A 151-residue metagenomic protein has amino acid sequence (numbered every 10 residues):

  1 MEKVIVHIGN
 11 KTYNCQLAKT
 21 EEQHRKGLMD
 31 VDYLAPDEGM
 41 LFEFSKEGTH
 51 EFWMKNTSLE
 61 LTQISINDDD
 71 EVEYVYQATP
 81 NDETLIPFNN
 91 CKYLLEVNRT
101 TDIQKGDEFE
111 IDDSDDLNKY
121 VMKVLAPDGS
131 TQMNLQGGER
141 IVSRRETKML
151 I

Functional and structural regions predicted by a protein language model:
M1-F109: Compact, glycine-rich, soluble single-domain proteins
I103-I151: Gly/Thr/Ser/Pro-rich low-complexity intrinsically disordered regions
